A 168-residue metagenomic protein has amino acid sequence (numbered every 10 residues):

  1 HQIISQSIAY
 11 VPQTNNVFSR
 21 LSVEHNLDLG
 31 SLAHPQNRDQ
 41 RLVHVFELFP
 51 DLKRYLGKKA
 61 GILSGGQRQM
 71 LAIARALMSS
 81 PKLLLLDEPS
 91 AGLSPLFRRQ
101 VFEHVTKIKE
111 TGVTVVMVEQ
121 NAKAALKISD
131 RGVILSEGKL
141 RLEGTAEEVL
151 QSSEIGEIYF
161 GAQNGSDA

Functional and structural regions predicted by a protein language model:
H1-Q2, V23-Q40, L48-P50, A162-N164: ABC-type ATPase nucleotide-binding domains, specifically the catalytic core motifs of the NBD
K59-L63: Conserved ABC ATPase signature
M78-K82: A short, proline-enriched helix->beta-strand linker immediately N-terminal to the Walker B motif in ABC-type P-loop
L84-E88: Catalytic Walker B motif of ABC-type/P-loop ATPase nucleotide-binding domains
R98-T111: Helical segment within the ABC ATPase nucleotide-binding domain
K127-I134: Conserved catalytic segment of ABC-fold P-loop ATPases
E143-G144: ABC ATPase "signature
